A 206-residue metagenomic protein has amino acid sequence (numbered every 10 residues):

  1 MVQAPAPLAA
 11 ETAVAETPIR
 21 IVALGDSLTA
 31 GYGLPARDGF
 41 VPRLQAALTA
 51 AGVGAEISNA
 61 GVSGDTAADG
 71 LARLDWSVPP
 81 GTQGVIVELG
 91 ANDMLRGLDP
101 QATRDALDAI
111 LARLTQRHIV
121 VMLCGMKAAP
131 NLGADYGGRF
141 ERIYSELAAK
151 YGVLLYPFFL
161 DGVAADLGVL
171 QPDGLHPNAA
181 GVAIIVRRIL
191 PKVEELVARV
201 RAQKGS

Functional and structural regions predicted by a protein language model:
P5-S63, R73-G81: Serine-esterase "nucleophile elbow" of acetyl-processing enzymes
V53, D69-S206: Alpha-helical cap/lid subdomain in secreted, periplasmic, or secretory-pathway luminal O-acyl-processing enzymes
G64-A68: Acidic-and-aromatic substrate-binding clefts and catalytic sites of carbohydrate-active enzymes
